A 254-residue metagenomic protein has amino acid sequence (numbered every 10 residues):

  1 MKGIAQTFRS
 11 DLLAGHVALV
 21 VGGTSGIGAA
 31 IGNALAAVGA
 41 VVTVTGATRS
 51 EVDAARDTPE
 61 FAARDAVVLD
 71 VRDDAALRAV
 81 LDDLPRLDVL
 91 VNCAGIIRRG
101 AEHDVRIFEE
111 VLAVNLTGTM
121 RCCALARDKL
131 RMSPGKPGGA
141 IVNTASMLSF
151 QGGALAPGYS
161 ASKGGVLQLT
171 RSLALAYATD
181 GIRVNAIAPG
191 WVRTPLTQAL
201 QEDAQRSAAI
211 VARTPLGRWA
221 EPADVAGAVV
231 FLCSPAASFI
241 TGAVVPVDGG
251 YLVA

Functional and structural regions predicted by a protein language model:
K2-R9, Q151, V230, T241-A254: Short C-terminal tail/terminal secondary-structure segment of NAD(P)H-dependent dehydrogenase/reductase domains
T24-S25: Conserved glycine-rich cofactor-binding loop
C93-R98, G250: Conserved NAD(P)H cofactor-binding loop of Rossmann-fold oxidoreductase domains
R99-L112, I210: Substrate-binding pocket helix/loop in short-chain dehydrogenase/reductase
C123, S162, T170: Active-site helix of classical SDR
S146: Residue(s) in the substrate-gating loop at a strand-loop-helix junction that position the organic substrate next
A178, R183, I240-G242: Short, small/polar-rich loop/turn modules that mediate ligand/substrate recognition or access, typified
